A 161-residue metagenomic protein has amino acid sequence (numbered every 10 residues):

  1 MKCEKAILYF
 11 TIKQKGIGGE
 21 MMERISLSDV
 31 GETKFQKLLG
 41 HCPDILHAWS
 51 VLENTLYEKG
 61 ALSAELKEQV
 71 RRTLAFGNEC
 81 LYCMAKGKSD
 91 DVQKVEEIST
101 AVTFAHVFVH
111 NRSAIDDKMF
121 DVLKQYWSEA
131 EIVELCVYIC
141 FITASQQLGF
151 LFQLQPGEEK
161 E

Functional and structural regions predicted by a protein language model:
K2-E161: Hydrophobic alpha-helical segments
